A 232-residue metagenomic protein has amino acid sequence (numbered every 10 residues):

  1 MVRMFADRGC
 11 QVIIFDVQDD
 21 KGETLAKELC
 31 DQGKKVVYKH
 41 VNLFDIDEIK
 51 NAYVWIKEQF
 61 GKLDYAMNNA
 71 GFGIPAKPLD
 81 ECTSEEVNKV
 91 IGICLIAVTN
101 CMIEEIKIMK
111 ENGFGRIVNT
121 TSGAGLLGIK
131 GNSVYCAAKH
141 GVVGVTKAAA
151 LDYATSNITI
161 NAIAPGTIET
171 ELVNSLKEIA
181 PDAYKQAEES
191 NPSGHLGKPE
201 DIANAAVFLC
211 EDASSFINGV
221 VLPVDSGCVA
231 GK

Functional and structural regions predicted by a protein language model:
M1-I13: Canonical Rossmann dinucleotide-binding motif of NAD(H)/NADP(H)-dependent dehydrogenases/reductases, specifically
K50, G73-N88, K107, E111 (+2 more regions): Conserved mid-core segment of classical short-chain dehydrogenase/reductases
G73-A76, L127, V207, N218-K232: Short C-terminal tail/terminal secondary-structure segment of NAD(P)H-dependent dehydrogenase/reductase domains
D80-T99, F114, V118, Y135 (+2 more regions): Catalytic Tyr-X3-Lys loop
M102, A138, T146: Active-site helix of classical SDR
S122: Residue(s) in the substrate-gating loop at a strand-loop-helix junction that position the organic substrate next
A154, T159, I217-G219: Short, small/polar-rich loop/turn modules that mediate ligand/substrate recognition or access, typified
I160, A164-S175: Short, flexible catalytic-loop segment of classical short-chain dehydrogenase/reductase
